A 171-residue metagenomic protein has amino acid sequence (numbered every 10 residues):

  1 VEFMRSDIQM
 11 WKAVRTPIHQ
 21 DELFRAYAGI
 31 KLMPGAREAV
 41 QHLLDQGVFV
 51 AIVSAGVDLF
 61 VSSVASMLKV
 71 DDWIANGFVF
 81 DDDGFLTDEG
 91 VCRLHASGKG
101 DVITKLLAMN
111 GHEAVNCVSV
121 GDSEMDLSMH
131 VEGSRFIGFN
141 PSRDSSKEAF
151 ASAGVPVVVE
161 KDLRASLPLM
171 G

Functional and structural regions predicted by a protein language model:
V1-L44, F49: A metal-dependent, Asp-based hydrolase signature
R25-R37, I52-A55, A75, V91-S97: Conserved beta-strand/loop elements of the cytosolic catalytic core of P-type E1-E2 ATPases, chiefly in the P-domain
A36-L68, D72-G77: Substrate-recognition element of Asp-dependent hydrolases with the DxDx(T/V) motif
S54-A55, N116-V159: Acidic, Mg2+-coordinating phosphoryl-transfer loop and its flanking beta/alpha structural elements, shared across
A65-A96: Histidine/lysine/aspartate-rich catalytic loop segments that bind and position anionic ligands
A75-D81, P141-S145, K161-A165: Short, acidic/turn-prone active-site loops that include or flank metal/cofactor- and phosphate-binding residues
D81-D88, S145-V155, L167-M170: Short, charged, surface-exposed secondary-structure boundary motifs
S97-M129: Conserved Lys-Pro-Asp/Glu-containing loop-to-beta segment of HAD-superfamily phosphomonoesterases, centered on
